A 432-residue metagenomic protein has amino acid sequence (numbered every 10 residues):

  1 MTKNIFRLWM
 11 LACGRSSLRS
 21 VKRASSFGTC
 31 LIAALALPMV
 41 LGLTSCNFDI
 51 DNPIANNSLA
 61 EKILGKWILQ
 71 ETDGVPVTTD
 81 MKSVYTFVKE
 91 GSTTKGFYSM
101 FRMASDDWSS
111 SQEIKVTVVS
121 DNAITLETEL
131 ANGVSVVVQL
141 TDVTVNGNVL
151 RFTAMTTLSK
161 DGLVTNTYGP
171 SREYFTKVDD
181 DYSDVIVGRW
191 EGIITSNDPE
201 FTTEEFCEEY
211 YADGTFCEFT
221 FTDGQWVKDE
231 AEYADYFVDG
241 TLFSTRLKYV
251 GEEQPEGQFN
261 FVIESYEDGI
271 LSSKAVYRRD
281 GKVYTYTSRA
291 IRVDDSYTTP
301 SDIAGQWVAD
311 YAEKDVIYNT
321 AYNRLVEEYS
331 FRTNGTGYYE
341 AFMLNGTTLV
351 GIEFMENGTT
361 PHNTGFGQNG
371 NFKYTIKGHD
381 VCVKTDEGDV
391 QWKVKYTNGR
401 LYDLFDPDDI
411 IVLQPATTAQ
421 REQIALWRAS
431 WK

Functional and structural regions predicted by a protein language model:
M1-S45: Sec-dependent bacterial lipoprotein signal peptides
T2-K3, A36-G65, Y168-Y182, Y286-T299 (+2 more regions): Bacterial Sec-dependent N-terminal signal peptides
L59-V77, D179-T203, A234, S296-R324 (+3 more regions): Tryptophan-anchored aromatic micro-motifs
I63, W67, F87, V116 (+14 more regions): Fold-core signature of tandem repeat domains
L69, F87, V116-V118, L140-V145 (+3 more regions): A structural signal for short, hydrophobic beta-strand segments that form beta-sheets in beta-rich/all-beta domains
L69-G74, Y98-A104, E127-A131, T153-S159 (+8 more regions): Beta-turn initiation residues at beta-strand->coil junctions
V77-T125, E200-V250, N319-C382, P407: N-terminal glycine/threonine-rich, aromatic-flanked beta-hairpin/loop signature
T125-T141, S244-I263, N363-G370, D380-V394: An anionic, turn-rich surface loop/hairpin at beta-sheet edges that serves as a generic interaction/coordination patch
